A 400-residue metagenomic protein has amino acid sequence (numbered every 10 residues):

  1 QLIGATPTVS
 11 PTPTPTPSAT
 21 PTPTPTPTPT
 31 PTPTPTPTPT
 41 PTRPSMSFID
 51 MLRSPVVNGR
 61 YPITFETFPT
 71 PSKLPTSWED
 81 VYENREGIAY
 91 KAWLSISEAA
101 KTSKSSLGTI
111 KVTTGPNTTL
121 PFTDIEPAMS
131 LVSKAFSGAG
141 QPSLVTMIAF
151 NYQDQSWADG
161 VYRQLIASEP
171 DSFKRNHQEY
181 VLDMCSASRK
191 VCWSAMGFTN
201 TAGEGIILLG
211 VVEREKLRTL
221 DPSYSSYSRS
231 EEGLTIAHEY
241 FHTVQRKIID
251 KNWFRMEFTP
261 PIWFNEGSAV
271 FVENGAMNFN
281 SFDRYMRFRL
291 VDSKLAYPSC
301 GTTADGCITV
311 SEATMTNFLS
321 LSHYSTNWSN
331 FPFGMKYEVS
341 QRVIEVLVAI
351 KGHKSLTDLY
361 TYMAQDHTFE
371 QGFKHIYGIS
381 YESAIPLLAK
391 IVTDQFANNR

Functional and structural regions predicted by a protein language model:
P7-T42: Extracellular mucin-like PTS domains
P35-Y224, R229, G233-L234, N252 (+2 more regions): Non-catalytic architectural context of zinc metalloproteases
T118-I125, S225-A237, F258-E266, N330-Q341 (+3 more regions): Solvent-exposed, acidic/flexible segments
A135-Q153, K251-P260, N280-R287, S355-Y362: Surface-exposed patches in mature extracellular/periplasmic domains of secreted proteins
D154-V161, M277-F282, D366-G372: Secretory-pathway/luminal and periplasmic proteins that interact with or process carbohydrate-rich
C185-T302: Zinc-dependent metallopeptidase catalytic helix centered on the HExxH motif and its immediate flanking segment
V272, D292-P386, T393: Active-site-proximal alpha-helical
